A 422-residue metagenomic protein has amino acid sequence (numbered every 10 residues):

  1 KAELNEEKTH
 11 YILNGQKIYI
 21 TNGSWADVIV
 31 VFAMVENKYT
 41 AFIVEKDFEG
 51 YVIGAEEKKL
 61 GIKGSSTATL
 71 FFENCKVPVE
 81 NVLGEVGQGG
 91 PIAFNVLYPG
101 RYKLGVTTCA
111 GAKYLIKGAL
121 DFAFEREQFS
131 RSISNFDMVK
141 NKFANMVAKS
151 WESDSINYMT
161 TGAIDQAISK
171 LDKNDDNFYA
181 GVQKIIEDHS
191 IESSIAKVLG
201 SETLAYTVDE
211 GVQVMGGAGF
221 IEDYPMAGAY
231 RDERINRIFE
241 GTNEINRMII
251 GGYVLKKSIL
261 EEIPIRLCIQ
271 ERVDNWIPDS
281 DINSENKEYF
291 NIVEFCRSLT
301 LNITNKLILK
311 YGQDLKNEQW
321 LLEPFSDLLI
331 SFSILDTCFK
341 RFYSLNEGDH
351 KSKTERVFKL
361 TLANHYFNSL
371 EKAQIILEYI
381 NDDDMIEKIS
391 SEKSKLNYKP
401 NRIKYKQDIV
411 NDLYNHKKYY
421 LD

Functional and structural regions predicted by a protein language model:
A2-L4: A structural signal for short hydrophobic beta-strand segments in well-ordered beta-sheet cores
T9-H10, N14-I53: A short core secondary-structure module
M34-V35, V44-E45, E49, P99 (+13 more regions): Short, well-ordered loop/turn and helix-capping segments at boundaries between secondary-structure elements and domains
I53-D154, S194, I235-F239, N243-M248 (+1 more regions): Glycine-rich beta->alpha junctions and the first turn(s) of the following alpha-helix
A110, A144-W151, S194, V198-A205 (+8 more regions): Generic structural signal for well-ordered, non-transmembrane alpha-helical segments in soluble/cytosolic regions
V139-I185, E192, S201, A218-K256 (+1 more regions): Acidic/histidine-rich catalytic neighborhood
W151-L199, V212-Q213, G312, I334-D384: C-terminal helix-coil-helix/basic helical segment that borders enzyme active sites and/or dimer interfaces and provides
G217-N286, N381-D422: Glycine-rich phosphate/cofactor-binding loops in nucleotide/flavin-utilizing enzymes
